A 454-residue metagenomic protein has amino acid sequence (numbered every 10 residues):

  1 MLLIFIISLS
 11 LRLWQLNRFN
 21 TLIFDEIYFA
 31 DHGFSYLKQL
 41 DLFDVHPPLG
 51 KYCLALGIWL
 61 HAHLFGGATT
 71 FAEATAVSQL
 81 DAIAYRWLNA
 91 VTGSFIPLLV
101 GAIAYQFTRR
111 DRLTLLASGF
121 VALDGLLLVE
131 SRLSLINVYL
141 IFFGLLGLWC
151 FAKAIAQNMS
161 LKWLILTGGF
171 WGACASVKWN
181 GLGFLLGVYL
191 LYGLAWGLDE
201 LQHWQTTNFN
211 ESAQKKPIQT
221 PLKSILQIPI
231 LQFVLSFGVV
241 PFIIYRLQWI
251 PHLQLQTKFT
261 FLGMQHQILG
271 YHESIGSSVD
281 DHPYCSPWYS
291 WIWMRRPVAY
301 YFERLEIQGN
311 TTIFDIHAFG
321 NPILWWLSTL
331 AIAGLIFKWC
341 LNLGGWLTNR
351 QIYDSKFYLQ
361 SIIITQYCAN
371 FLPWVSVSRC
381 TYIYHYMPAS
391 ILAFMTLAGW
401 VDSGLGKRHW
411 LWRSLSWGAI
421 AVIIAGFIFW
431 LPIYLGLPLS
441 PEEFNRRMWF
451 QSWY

Functional and structural regions predicted by a protein language model:
L2, I6, I83-T108, L146-C150 (+1 more regions): Transmembrane-helix motifs of polytopic, lipid-linked glycan transferases
S8, A117-A122, V129, W171 (+1 more regions): Short helix- or helix-capping micro-motifs that position conserved polar/aromatic residues at function-defining sites
R18-V45, L49-Y52, L222-M294, P441-M448: Aromatic-rich transmembrane-lumenal/periplasmic boundary elements in polytopic membrane proteins
I23, N89, L126-L140, V177-N180: Short acidic/glycine- and proline-prone juxtamembrane loop motifs at membrane-interface regions of multi-pass membrane
F43-A84, L88-V91, I292-R295: Short hydrophobic/aromatic helix or loop-helix immediately within or flanking a transmembrane segment in polytopic
G50, L54-H61, I83-L99, L140-F143 (+2 more regions): Transmembrane alpha-helices of multi-pass, membrane-embedded glycan-processing enzymes that use lipid-linked
F107-T108, G147-L164, C174, G193-H203 (+1 more regions): Membrane-interface transmembrane helices that cradle and orient dolichyl/undecaprenyl
N158-M159, L190, W196-G197, L201-F237 (+5 more regions): Transmembrane helical bundles and short interhelical boundary loops of multi-pass, membrane-embedded
